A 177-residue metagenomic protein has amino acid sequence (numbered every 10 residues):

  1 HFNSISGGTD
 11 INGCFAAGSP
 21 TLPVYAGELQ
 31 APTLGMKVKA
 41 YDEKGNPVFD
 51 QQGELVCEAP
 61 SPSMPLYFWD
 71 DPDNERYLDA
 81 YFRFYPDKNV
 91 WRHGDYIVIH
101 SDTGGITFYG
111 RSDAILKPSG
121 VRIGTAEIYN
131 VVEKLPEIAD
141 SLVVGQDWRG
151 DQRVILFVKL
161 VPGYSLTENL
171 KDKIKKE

Functional and structural regions predicted by a protein language model:
H1-G105, S112-I115: Conserved AMP-binding/adenylate-forming
S61, D87-E177: AMP-binding/adenylate-forming catalytic core of the ANL superfamily
